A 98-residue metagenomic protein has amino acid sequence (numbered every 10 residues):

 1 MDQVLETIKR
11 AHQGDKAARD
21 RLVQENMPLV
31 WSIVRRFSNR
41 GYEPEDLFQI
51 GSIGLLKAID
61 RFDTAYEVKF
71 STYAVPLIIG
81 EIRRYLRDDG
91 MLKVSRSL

Functional and structural regions predicted by a protein language model:
M1-L92: Alpha-helical promoter-recognition and RNA polymerase-docking modules of transcription initiation factors, dominated by
K93-L98: Short, intrinsically disordered, charge-balanced linker/junction segments flanking boundaries in proteins
